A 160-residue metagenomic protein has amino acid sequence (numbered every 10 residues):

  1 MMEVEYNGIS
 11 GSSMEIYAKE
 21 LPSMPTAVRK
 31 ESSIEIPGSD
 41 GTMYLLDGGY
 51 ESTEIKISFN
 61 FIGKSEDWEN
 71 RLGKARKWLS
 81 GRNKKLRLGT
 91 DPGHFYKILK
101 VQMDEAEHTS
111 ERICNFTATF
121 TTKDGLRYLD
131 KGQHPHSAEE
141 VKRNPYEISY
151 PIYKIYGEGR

Functional and structural regions predicted by a protein language model:
M1-R160: Extracellular/virion structural assembly segments
